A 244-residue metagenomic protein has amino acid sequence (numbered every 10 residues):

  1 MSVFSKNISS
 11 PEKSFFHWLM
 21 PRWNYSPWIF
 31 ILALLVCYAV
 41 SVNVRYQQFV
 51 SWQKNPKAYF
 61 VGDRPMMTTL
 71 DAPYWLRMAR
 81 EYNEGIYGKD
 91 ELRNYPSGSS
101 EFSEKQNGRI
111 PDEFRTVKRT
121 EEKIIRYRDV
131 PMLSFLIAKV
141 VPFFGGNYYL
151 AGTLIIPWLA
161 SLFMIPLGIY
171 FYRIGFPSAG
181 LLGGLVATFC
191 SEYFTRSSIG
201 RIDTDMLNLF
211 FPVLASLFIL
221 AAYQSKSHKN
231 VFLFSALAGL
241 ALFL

Functional and structural regions predicted by a protein language model:
M1, S5, E12-H17, L92 (+4 more regions): Intrinsically disordered, low-complexity regions
M1-S2, L136, F243: Generic low-polarity alpha-helical segments
M1-Y59, Y172-R173, L181, V231: Start-transfer (signal-anchor) and selected internal transmembrane alpha helices of multi-pass inner/ER membrane
S26, F30, T68, Y74 (+5 more regions): Hydrophobic alpha-helical segments and their boundary regions
L35-S161, C190, D203: Membrane-interface coil-to-helix junctions
Y38-S41, F49, P96, L154-Y170 (+1 more regions): Membrane-embedded helix bundles of polyisoprenyl
N147, R173-S178: Transmembrane helix interruption/hinge and helix-loop junction motifs
